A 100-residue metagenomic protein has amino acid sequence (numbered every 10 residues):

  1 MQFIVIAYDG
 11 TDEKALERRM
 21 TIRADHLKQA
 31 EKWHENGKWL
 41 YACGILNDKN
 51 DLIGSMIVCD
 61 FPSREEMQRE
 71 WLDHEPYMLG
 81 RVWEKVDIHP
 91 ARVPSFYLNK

Functional and structural regions predicted by a protein language model:
M1-K100: Conserved, structured core segments of small domains
